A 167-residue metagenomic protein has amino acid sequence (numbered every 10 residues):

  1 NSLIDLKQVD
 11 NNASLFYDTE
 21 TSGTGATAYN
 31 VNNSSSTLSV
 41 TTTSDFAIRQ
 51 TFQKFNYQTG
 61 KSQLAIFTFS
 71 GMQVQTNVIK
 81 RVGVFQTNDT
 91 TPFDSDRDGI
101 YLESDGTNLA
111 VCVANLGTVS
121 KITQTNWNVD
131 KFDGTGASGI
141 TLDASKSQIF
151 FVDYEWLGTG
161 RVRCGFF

Functional and structural regions predicted by a protein language model:
N1-N12: Viral structural modules
N12-S35: Extracellular glycan-recognition surfaces and repeat-rich motifs
A28-N30, S35-S39, Y101, T141: Ser/Thr- (and often Asn-) enriched beta-sheet segments in non-cytosolic proteins
L38-I122: Secretory/extracellular carbohydrate-interaction modules and structurally similar beta-sandwich "look-alikes"
I66-S70, D153-E155, G165: Residue-level recognition of well-ordered beta-strand positions that form the cores of beta-sheet-rich folds across
G83-F85, V162-F167: Amphipathic alpha-helical scaffolding segments
T118-I149: Short, aromatic/His-centered strand-loop micro-motif at the edge of beta-sheets
S145-R161: Localized edge beta-strand/strand-to-loop motifs within extracellular or lumenal beta-rich domains
